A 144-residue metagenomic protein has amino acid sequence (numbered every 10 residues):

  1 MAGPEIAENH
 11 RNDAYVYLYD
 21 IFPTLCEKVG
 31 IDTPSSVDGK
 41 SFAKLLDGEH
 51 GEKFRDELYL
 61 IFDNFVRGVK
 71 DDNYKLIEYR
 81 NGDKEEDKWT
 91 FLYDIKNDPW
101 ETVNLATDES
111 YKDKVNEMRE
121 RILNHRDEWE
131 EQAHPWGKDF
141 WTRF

Functional and structural regions predicted by a protein language model:
M1-A2, Y93, H125: Generic low-polarity alpha-helical segments
M1-S36, K40-E52: Substrate-binding rim/cap in mid-to-C-terminal beta-strand-loop elements of soluble/periplasmic
H10, A14, L60-T107, N116 (+1 more regions): C-terminal, low-complexity/hydrophilic appendages and adjacent surface loops of extracellular/periplasmic anionic
Y17, I21, C26, L105-F144: Long, internal low-complexity/basic segments
S36, F54, K96-P99: Intrinsically disordered, low-complexity regulatory regions of eukaryotic regulatory proteins
D38, R55, D72-Y74: Short beta-strand or tight-loop elements that sit immediately N-terminal to catalytic metal-binding acidic residues
K53-L60: WW-domain-binding short linear motifs
